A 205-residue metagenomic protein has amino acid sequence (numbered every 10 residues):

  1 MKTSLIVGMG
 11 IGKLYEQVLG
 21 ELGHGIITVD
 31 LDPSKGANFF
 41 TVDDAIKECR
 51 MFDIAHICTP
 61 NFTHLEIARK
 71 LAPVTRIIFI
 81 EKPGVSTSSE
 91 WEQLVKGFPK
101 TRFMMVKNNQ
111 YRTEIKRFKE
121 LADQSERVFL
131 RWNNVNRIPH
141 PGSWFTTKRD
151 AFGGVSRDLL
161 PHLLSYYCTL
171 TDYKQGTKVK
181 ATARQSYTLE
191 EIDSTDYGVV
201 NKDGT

Functional and structural regions predicted by a protein language model:
M1-A37, R50: N-terminal Rossmann-like dinucleotide-binding module
Y15, A37-V95: Beta-loop-alpha module in the N-terminal Rossmann-like domain of NAD(P)-dependent dehydrogenases, especially those
F62, V85-G142: A contiguous active-site-proximal alpha/beta segment in oxidoreductase catalytic domains
R69, V95, K119, L164-C168: Non-transmembrane alpha-helical segments in soluble domains of secreted/periplasmic/extracellular proteins
F145-T205: Rossmann-like dinucleotide-binding domain that binds NAD(P)(H)
